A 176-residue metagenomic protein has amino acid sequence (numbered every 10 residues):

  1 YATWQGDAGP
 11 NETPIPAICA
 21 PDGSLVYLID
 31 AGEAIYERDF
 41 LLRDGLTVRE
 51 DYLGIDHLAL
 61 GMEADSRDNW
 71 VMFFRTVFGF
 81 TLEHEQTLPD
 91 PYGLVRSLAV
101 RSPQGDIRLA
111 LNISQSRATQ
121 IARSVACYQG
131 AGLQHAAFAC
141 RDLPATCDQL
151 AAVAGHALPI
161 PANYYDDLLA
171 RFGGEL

Functional and structural regions predicted by a protein language model:
Y1-D22, L53, G61-M72, T76 (+3 more regions): Vicinal oxygen chelate
G9-T47: Internal, well-ordered alpha/beta segment that forms a basic, Gly-enriched binding/recognition surface
D44-V48, A122-V125: Short beta-strand/turn micro-motifs at beta-sheet edges
T47-I55: Residues forming anionic-ligand binding surfaces in small-molecule and nucleic-acid pockets of primarily soluble enzymes
L58: Core active-site phosphate/anionic-ligand binding loop and the adjoining beta-turn-alpha structural block in enzyme
F74, G79-F80, L111: Phosphate-binding active sites in nucleotide-utilizing proteins
